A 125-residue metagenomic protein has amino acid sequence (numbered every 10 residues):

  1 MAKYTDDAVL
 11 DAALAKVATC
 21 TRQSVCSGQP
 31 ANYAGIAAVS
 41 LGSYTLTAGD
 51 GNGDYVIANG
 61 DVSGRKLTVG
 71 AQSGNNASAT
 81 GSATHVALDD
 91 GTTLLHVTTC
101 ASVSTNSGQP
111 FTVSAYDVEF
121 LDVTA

Functional and structural regions predicted by a protein language model:
M1-T84, D90-A125: Small cysteine-rich, disulfide-bonded extracellular modules of the LU/uPAR three-finger superfamily and closely related
